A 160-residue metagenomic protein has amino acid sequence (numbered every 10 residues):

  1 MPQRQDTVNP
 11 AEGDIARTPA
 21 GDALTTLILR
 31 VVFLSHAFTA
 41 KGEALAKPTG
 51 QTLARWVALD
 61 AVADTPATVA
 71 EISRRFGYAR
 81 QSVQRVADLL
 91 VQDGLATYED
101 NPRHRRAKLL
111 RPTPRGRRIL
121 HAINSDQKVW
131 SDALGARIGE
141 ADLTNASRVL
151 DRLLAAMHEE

Functional and structural regions predicted by a protein language model:
M1-P19, A141-E160: C-terminal regulatory/oligomerization modules of transcriptional regulators
M1-T49: N-terminal leader segment of winged-helix/HTH proteins
R4, D88-R148: Charged, amphipathic alpha-helical coiled-coil/dimerization segments
L34, F38-K41, L45, F76 (+3 more regions): Alpha-helical linker/hinge and terminal dimerization helices associated with HTH transcriptional regulators
H36, A40-S82: N-terminal helix-turn-helix DNA-binding core of bacterial DNA-binding proteins
D60-D64, N124, D151: Short, locally clustered residues in the helix-turn-helix/winged-helix DNA-binding domain
